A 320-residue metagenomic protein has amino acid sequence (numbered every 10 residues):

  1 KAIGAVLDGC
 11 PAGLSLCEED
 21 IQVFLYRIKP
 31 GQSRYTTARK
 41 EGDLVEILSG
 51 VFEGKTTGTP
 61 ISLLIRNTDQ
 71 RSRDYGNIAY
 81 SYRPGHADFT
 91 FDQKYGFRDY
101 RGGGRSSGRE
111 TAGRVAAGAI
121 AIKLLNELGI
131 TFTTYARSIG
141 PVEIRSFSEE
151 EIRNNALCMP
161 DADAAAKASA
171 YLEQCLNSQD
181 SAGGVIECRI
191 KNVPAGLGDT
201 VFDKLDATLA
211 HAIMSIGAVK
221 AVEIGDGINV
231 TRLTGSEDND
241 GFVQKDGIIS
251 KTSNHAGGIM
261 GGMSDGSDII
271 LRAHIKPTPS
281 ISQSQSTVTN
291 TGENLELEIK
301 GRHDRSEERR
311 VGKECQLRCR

Functional and structural regions predicted by a protein language model:
K1-K313, R320: Generic N-terminal targeting/processing segments that precede catalytic cores or assembly contacts
